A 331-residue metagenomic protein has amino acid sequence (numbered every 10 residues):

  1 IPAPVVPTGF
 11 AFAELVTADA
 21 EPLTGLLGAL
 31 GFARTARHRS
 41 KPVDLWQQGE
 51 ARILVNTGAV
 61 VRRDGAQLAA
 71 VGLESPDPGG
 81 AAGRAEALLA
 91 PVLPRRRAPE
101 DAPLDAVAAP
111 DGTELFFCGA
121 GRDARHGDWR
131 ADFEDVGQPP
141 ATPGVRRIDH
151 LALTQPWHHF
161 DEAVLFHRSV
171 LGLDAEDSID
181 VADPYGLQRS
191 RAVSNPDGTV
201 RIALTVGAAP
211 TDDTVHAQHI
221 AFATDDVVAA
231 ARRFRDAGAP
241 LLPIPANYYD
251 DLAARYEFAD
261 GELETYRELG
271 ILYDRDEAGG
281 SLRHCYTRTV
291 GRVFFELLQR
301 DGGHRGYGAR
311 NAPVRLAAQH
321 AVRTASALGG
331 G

Functional and structural regions predicted by a protein language model:
I1-A20, L68-L73, R125-V164, D213-F222 (+1 more regions): N-terminal beta-strand motif that seeds the catalytic metal site of vicinal oxygen chelate
I1-F133, H150, H284: An N-terminus-focused feature that recognizes amino-terminal "leader" regions
G9-E14, L27, F32, W46 (+11 more regions): Short, structured motif recognition centered on aromatic/hydrophobic residues
A29, A33, H38-V43, S169-I202 (+1 more regions): Active-site region of the double-stranded beta-helix
R37, G49, N56, R95 (+11 more regions): Generic beta-strand/beta-sheet core signal
L68-A70, A87-L171, D177-D180, R191 (+1 more regions): Extended catalytic-interface subdomain
V145, D161-D174, D180-D183, G207-P210 (+5 more regions): Double-stranded beta-helix
H219, A223-A229, R233-L242, N247-G331: C-terminal functional regions that serve as terminal interaction/effector modules
